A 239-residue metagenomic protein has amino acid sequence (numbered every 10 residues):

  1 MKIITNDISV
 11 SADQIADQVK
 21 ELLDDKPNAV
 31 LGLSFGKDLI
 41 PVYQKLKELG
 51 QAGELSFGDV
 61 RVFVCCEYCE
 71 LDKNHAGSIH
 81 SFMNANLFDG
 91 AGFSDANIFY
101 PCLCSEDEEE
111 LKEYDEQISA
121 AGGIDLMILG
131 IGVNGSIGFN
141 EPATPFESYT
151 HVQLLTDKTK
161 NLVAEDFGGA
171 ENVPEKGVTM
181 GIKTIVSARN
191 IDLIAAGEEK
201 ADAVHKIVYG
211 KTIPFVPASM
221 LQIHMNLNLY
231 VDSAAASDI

Functional and structural regions predicted by a protein language model:
M1-L31: N-terminal glycine-/serine-/threonine-rich phosphate-binding loop
D25-G50: Glycine-rich N-terminal segment of FAD-binding domains in flavoprotein oxidoreductases, spanning the beta-loop-helix
G32-G36, V64, P101, I128-I131 (+2 more regions): Short beta-strand segments
K45-L55, I79, P142-V152, T212: A glycine- and small-aliphatic-rich helix-loop capping segment at beta-alpha/alpha-beta transitions that lines
L55-I128: Ligand-binding beta-strand-loop-alpha-helix segment within the catalytic cores of soluble metabolic enzymes
G122-E147: Glycine-rich phosphate-binding loop
G138-I182: Class I SAM-dependent methyltransferase SAM-binding "motif I" and its flanking Rossmann-like core
K183, S187-I239: ATP/nucleoside-binding phosphotransfer catalytic cores, i.e., glycine-rich phosphate-binding loops
